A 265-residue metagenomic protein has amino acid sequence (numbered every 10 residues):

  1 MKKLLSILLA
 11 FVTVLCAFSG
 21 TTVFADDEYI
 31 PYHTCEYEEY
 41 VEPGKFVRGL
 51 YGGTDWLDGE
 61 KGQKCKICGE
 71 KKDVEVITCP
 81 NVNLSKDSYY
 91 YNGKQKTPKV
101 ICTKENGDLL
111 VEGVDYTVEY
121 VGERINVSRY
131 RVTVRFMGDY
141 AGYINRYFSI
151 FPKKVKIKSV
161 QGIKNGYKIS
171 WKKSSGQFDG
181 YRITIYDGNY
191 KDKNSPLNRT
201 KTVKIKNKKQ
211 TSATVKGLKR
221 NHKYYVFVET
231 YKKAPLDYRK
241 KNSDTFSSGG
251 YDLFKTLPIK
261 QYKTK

Functional and structural regions predicted by a protein language model:
L15-Y29: Sec-dependent signal peptide cleavage junction
V41-G62, G69-K72, D108-G142: Serine/threonine-rich, repeat-prone extracellular segments and beta-strand-based repeat modules of secreted/surface
E75-L109: Solvent-exposed, low-complexity, repeat-rich "mucin-like" stalks and linkers
G122, W171, A213-K216: Hydrophobic core positions of the immunoglobulin-like beta-sandwich fold
F151-Q177, R220, D237-K265: Pro/Thr/Ser/Gly-rich low-complexity, intrinsically disordered linker/stalk tracts
K172-N198: Solvent-exposed loop/turn segments flanking beta-strands in beta-repeat/beta-sandwich domains
K201, K209-A213: Short S/T/G- and acidic-enriched coil/turn segments that sit immediately N-terminal to beta-strands in beta-sandwich
V215-Y238: Beta-strand-rich modules
